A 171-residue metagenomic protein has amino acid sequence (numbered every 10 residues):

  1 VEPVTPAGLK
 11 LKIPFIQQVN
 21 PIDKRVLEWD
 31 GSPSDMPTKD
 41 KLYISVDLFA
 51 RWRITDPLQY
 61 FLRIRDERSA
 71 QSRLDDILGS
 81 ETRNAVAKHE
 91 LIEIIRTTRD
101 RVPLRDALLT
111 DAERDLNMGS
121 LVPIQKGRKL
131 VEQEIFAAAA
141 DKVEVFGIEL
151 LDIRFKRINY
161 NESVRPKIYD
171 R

Functional and structural regions predicted by a protein language model:
V1-A87: Hydrophobic membrane-anchoring helix/hairpin
T38-K41, S45-V46, R51-W52, A70-N161: Amphipathic, coiled-coil-like alpha-helical scaffolding segments used for oligomerization/assembly
I158-R171: Long, charge-rich amphipathic alpha-helical coiled-coil "stalk/tentacle" segments that mediate oligomerization
